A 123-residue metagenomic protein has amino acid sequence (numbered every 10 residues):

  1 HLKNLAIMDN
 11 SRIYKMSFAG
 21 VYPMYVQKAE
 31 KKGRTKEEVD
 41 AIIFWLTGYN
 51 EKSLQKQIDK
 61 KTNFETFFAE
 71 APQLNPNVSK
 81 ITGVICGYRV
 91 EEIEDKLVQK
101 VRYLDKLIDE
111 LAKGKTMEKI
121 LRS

Functional and structural regions predicted by a protein language model:
H1-I7: Short, Lys/Arg-enriched N-terminal segments with co-localized hydrophobic residues within the first ~10-30 amino acids
M8-S123: A charge-rich, low-complexity, intrinsically flexible signal that marks solvent-exposed coils, linkers, repeats
